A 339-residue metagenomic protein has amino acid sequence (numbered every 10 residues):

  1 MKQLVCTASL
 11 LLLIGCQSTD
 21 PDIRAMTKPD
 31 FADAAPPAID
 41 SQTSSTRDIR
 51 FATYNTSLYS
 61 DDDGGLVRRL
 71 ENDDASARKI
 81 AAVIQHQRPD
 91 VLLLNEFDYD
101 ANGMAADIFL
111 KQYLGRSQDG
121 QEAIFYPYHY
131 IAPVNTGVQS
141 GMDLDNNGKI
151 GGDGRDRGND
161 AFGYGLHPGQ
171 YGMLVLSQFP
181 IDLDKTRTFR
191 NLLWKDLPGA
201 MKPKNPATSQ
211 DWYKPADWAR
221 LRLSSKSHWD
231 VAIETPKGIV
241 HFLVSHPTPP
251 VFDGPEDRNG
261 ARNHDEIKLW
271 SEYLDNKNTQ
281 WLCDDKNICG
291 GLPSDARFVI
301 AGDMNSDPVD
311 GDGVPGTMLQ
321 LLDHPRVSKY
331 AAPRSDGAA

Functional and structural regions predicted by a protein language model:
K2-T7: Sec-dependent signal peptide recognition, specifically the positively charged N-region followed immediately by
L13-G15: C-terminal motif of bacterial Sec signal peptides marking the signal peptidase cleavage site
Q17-V175, K202-R220, P236-V240, P255 (+1 more regions): N-terminal, active-site-proximal structural segment of metallo-dependent hydrolase catalytic domains
R50-T53, D90-N95, Y128-I131, M173-S177 (+6 more regions): Structural recognition of the beta-strand scaffold that forms the well-ordered cores of secreted hydrolase catalytic
L58-Y59, Y99, T136, I181 (+2 more regions): Short, solvent-exposed loop/turn segments at secondary-structure junctions
D119, Y128, H241, T248-A339: Metal-dependent phosphoesterases centered on the DNase I-like endonuclease/exonuclease/phosphatase
I181-L193: Flexible, glycine-/basic-rich loop-and-beta segments that form/coincide with the SAM-dependent methyltransferase
L192-T279: Metal-dependent phosphoester/phosphodiester hydrolase catalytic core
